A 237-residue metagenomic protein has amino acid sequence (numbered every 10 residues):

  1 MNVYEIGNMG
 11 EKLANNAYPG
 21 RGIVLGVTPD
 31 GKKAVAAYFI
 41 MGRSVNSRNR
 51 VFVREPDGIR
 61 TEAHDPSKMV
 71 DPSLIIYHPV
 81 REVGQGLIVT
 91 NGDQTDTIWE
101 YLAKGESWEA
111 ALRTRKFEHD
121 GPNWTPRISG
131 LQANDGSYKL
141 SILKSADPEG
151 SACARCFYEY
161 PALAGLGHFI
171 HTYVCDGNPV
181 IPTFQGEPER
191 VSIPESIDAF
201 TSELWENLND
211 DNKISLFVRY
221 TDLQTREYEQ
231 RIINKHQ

Functional and structural regions predicted by a protein language model:
M1-Q237: Conserved short alpha-helical segments that host acidic/polar catalytic motifs at enzyme active sites
